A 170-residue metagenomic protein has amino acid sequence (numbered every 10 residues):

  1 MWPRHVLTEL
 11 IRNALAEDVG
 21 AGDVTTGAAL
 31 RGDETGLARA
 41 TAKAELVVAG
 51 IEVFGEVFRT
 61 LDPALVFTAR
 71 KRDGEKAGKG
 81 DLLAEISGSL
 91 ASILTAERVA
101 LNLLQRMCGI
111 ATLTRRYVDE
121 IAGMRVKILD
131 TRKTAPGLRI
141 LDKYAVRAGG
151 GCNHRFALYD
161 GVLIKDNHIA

Functional and structural regions predicted by a protein language model:
M1-A170: Acidic/glycine-rich phosphate/pyrophosphate-binding loops and surrounding catalytic core that coordinate Mg2+
